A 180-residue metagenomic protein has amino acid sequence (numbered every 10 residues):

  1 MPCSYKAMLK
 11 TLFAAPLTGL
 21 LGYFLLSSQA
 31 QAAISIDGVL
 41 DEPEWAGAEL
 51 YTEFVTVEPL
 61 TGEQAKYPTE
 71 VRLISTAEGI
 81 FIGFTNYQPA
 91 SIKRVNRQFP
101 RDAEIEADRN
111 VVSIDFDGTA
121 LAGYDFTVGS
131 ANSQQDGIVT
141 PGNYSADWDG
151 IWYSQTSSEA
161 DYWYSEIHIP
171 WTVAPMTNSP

Functional and structural regions predicted by a protein language model:
M1-A14: N-terminal secretory signal peptides that target proteins for export/translocation
A14-S27: Bacterial N-terminal signal peptides
S27, Q31-P180: Structural preference for beta-rich elements and adjacent junctions enriched in aromatics
